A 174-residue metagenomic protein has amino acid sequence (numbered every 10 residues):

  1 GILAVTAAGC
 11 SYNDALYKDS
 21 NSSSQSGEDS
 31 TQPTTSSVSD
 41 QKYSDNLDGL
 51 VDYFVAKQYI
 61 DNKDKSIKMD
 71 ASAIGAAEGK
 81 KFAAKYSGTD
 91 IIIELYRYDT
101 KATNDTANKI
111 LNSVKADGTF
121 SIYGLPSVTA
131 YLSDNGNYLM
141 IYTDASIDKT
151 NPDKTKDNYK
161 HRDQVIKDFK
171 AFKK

Functional and structural regions predicted by a protein language model:
G1-L3: Sec-dependent N-terminal signal peptides
T6-G9: C-terminal motif of bacterial Sec signal peptides marking the signal peptidase cleavage site
S11-K65: N-terminal, intrinsically disordered, polar/charged segments of Gram-positive cell-envelope systems that serve as
T34-Q41, I92-Y98, Y142-K156: Second-shell loop/turn segments in exported
V55-S72, K170-K174: Short secondary-structure junctions
D64-I92: Secretory pathway targeting signatures of secreted, lumenal, and periplasmic proteins
G88-T106: A short acidic-to-branched-hydrophobic micro-motif
G118-K174: A short, solvent-exposed beta-edge/loop patch
